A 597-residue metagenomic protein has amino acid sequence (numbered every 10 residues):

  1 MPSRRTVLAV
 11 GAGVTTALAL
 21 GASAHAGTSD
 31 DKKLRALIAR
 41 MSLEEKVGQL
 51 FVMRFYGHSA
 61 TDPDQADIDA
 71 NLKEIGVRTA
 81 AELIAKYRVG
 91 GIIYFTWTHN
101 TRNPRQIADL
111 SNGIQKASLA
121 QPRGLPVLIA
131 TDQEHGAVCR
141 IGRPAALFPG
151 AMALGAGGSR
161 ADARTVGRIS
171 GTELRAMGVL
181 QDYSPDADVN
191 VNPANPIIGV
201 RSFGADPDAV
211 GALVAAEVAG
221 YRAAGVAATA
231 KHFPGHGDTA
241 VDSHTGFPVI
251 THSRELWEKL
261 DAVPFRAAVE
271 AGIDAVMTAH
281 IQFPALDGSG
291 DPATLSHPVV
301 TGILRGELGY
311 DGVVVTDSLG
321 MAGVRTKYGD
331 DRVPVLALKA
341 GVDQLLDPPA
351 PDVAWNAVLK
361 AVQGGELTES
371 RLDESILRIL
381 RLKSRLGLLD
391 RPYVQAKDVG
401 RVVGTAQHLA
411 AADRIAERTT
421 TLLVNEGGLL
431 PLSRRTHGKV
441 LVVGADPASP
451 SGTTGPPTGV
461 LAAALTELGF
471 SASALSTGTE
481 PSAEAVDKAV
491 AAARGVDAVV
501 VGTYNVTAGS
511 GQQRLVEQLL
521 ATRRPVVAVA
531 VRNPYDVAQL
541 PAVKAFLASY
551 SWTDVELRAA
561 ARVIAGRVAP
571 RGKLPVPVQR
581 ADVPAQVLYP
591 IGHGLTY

Functional and structural regions predicted by a protein language model:
M1-V14: N-terminal secretory signal peptides and thylakoid transit peptides that target proteins across membranes
V14-A17, H25-E82, G306, K327-Y597: Preference for extracellular/luminal or secreted protein segments
L37-S42, A66-L72, G76-A80, R102-R123 (+2 more regions): Second-shell residues forming the walls of enzyme active-site clefts
S42, I92, D132, L174 (+3 more regions): Conserved, mostly hydrophobic/aromatic
Q49-M53, G90-Y94, V127-T131, D182-Y183 (+3 more regions): Hydrophobic faces of well-ordered beta-strands that scaffold small-molecule active sites in alpha/beta enzyme cores
A60, E82-N103, P193, V269-G290 (+2 more regions): Short acidic, glycine-rich surface-loop motifs adjacent to enzyme active sites
T101-P126, G158-A176, L377, R381 (+1 more regions): Active-site-adjacent structural elements in enzyme catalytic domains
L125-V127, G312, T522-V526: A short helix->loop->beta-strand "cap" motif at the edges of active sites that frequently abuts
